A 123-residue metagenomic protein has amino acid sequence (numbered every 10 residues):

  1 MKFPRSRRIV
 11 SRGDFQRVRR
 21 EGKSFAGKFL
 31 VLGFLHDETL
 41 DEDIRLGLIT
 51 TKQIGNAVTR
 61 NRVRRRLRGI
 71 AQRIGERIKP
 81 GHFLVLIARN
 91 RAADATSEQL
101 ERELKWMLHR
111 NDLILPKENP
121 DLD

Functional and structural regions predicted by a protein language model:
M1-D123: Positively charged, solvent-exposed patches that mediate nucleic-acid binding
